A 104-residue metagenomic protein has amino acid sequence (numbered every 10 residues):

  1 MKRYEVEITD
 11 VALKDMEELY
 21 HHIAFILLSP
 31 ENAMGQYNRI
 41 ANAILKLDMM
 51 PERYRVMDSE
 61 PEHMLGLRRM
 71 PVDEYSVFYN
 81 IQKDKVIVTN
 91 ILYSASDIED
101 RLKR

Functional and structural regions predicted by a protein language model:
M1-A41: Arg/Lys-rich, positively charged N-terminal/basic patches that mediate binding to nucleic acids
V11, R39-L47, M70-F78: A short, hydrophobic secondary-structure junction motif
Y20, D48, N90: A cross-family signal for key residues in well-ordered alpha-helices that form functional helical elements
L27, R68, V72-S76, N80-R104: Enriched for short, Lys/Arg-rich terminal
L28-Q36, R55-L65, N90, E99: Solvent-exposed interaction patches of small proteins and small membrane subunits
N42-R53, D84-V86, S94-D97: Short, charged/polar surface micro-motifs in flexible loops or helix N-caps
L45-P71: A short, surface-exposed loop/turn module that caps and links secondary-structure elements
